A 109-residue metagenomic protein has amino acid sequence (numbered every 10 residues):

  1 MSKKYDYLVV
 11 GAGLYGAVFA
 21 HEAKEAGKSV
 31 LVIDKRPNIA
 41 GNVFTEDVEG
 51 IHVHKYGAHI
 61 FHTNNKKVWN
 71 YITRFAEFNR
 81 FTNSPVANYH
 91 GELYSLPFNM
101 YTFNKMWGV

Functional and structural regions predicted by a protein language model:
M1-Y15, L31: Beta1/beta-strand and adjacent pyrophosphate-binding region of the FAD-binding site in flavoprotein oxidoreductases
V9-G11, A20-A23, V32-D34, F61 (+1 more regions): Short hydrophobic motif
G11, P37, T82: Short loop/edge segments at beta-strand edges and connector loops that shape dinucleotide/nucleotide cofactor-binding
L14-Y15, P37-N38, Y101: Short, solvent-exposed loop/turn segments at secondary-structure junctions
G16-A17, A40, V68-W69: Short, well-ordered alpha-helical microsegments
F19-E49: Glycine-rich FAD pyrophosphate-binding loop
E49-V109: Dinucleotide-binding Rossmann-like beta1-alpha1 core, especially the glycine-rich loop that anchors the ADP
